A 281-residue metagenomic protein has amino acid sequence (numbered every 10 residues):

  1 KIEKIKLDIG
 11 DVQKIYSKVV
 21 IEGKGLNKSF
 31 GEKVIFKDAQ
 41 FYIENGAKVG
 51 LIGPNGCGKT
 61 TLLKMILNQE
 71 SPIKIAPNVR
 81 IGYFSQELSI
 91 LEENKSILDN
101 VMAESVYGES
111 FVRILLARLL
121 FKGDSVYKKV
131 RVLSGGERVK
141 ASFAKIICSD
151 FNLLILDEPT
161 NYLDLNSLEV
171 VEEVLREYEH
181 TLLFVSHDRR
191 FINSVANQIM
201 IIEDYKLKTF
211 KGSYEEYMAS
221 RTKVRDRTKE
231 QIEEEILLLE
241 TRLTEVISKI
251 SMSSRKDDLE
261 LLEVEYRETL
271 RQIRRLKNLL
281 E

Functional and structural regions predicted by a protein language model:
I2-K14: Short, flexible cytosolic linker that couples an ABC transmembrane/permease module to its adjacent nucleotide-binding
Q13-E281: ABC ATP-binding cassette signature C-motif
